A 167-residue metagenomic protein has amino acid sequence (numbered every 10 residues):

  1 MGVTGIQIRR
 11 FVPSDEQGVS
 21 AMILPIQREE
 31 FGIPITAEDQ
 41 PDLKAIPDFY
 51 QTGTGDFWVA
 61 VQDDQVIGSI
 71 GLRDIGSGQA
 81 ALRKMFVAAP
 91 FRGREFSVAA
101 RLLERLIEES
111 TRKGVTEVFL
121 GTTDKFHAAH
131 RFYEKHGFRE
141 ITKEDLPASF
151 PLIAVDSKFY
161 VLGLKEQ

Functional and structural regions predicted by a protein language model:
M1-G2: Short acidic N-proximal helix/loop "leader" segments that mark the beginning of a domain or an inter-domain linker
I6, R10-P90, L103-R105, E109 (+3 more regions): Acetyl-CoA-dependent GNAT
P25, K44, T116-F119, T123-Q167: C-terminal "cap" of GNAT-fold acetyltransferases
F31, T111, P151-I153: Residue-level signature of transmembrane alpha-helix interfaces in integral membrane proteins
P34, G93-S97, L152: Short, solvent-exposed loop/turn segments at secondary-structure boundaries
D39, A99, I153: Short, conserved glycine- and acidic-residue-centered signature motifs in active-site or ligand-binding loops
Q65, Q79, A88-E104, R112-K113 (+2 more regions): Conserved glycine-rich acetyl-CoA-binding loop
